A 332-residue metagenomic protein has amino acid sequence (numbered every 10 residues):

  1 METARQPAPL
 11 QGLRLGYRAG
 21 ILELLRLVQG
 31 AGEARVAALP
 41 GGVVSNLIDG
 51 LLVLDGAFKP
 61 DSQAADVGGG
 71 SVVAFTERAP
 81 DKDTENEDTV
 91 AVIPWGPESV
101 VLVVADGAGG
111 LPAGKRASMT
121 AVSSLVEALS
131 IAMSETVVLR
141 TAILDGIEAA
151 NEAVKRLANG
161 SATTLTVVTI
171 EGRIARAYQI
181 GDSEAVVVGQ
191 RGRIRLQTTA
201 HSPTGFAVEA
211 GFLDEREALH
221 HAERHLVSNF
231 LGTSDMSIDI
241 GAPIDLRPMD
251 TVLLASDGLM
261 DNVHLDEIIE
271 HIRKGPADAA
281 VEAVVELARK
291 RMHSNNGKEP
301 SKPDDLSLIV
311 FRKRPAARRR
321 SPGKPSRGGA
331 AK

Functional and structural regions predicted by a protein language model:
M1-K332: PP2C/PPM-type serine/threonine phosphatase catalytic domain
